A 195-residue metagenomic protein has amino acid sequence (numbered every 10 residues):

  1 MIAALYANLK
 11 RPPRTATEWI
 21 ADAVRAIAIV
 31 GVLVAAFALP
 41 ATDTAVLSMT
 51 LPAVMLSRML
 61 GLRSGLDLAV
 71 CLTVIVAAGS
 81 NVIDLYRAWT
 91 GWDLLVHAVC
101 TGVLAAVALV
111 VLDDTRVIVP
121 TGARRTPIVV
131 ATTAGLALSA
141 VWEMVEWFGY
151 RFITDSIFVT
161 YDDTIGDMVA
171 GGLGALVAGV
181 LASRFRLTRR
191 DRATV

Functional and structural regions predicted by a protein language model:
I2-G102, A106: "…centered on the first transmembrane helix and the immediately adjacent amphipathic helix/loop
D22, V46-L47, L94, A123-A131 (+2 more regions): Residue-level signature of transmembrane alpha-helical entry/exit and packing/kink sites in multi-pass membrane
A26, L51, A98, G102 (+4 more regions): Alpha-helical transmembrane spans of integral membrane proteins, capturing the lipid-embedded, hydrophobic core of TM
V54-R58, T73-S80, A105-L109, A134-W142 (+3 more regions): Alpha-helical transmembrane segments of multi-pass membrane proteins
D84-D93, A140-L176: Interfacial helix-loop-helix junctions of multi-pass membrane proteins
V99-R116, Y150-I157, G172-F185: Membrane-interfacial alpha-helical segments at the cytosolic side of multi-pass membrane proteins
D113-G135: Internal alpha-helical transmembrane segments of multi-pass membrane proteins
S183-T194: Membrane-interface capping segments at transmembrane-helix boundaries
